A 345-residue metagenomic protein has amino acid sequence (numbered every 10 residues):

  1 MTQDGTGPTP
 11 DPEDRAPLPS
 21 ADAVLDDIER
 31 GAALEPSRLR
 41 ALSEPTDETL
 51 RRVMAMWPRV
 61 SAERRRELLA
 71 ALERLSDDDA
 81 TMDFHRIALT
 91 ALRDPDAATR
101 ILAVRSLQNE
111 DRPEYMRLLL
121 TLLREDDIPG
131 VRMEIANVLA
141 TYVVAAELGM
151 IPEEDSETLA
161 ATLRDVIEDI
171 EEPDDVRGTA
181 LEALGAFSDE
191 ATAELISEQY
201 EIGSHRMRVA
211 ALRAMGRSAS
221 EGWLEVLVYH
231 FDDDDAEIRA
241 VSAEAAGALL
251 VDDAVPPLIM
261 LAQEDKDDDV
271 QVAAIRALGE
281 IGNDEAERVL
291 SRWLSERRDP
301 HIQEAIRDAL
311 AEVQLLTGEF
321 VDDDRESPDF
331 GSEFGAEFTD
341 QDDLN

Functional and structural regions predicted by a protein language model:
T2-D79, S332-N345: N-terminal alpha-helical scaffold/docking segments in eukaryotic complex subunits
Q3-D4, S291, S295-N345: Eukaryotic acidic, Ser/Thr-rich intrinsically disordered low-complexity regions
G7-D22, P45-P58, D78-R93, R112-E125 (+6 more regions): Amphipathic alpha-helical scaffolding segments comprising HEAT/armadillo-like alpha-solenoid repeats
D22, P36, R51, R66-A70 (+13 more regions): Alpha-solenoid HEAT/ARM repeat scaffold
A32-A33, D47, A62-R66, A97-A98 (+11 more regions): Alpha-helix N-cap/helix-start positions at coil->helix boundaries
L68, L72, R112, V138-V144 (+2 more regions): Hydrophobic residues within the alpha-helices of tandem HEAT/HEAT-like
A70, R105, T121, N137-T141 (+6 more regions): Residue-level signature of alpha-solenoid helical repeat scaffolds
E73, Q108, A140-T141, G185 (+4 more regions): Structural signature of alpha-helical solenoid repeat scaffolds
